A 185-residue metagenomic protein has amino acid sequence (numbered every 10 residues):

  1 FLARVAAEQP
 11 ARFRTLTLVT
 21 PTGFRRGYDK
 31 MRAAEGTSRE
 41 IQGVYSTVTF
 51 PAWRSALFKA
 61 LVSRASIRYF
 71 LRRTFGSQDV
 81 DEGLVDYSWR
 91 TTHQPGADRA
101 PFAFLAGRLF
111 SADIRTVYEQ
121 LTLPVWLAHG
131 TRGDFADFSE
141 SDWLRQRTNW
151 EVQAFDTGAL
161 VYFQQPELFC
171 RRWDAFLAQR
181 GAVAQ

Functional and structural regions predicted by a protein language model:
F1, F13-T15, G43, V85 (+3 more regions): Domain-wide signal for the mature, well-folded portions of proteins, strongly enriched in nucleus-encoded organellar
L2-A6: Short helix immediately C-terminal to the catalytic nucleophile in hydrolase catalytic domains
A7, F13-S55: Flexible "cap/lid" loop of the alpha/beta hydrolase fold
F24-R26, F110, D134, A159-Y162: Nucleotide-sugar-dependent glycosyltransferase donor-binding/catalytic pocket residues
G27, A52-Q120: Conserved alpha/beta-hydrolase catalytic His-Asp/Glu region
Q120-T157, F163-P166: Conserved loop-alpha-helix segment in the C-terminal half of the alpha/beta-hydrolase fold that carries the catalytic
F169, W173, L177: Hydrophobic "lid"/C-terminal helical patch of Rossmann-like NAD(P)-dependent dehydrogenase/epimerase domains
G181-Q185: Alpha/beta-hydrolase-fold serine-hydrolase catalytic core, especially in secreted/extracellular enzymes
